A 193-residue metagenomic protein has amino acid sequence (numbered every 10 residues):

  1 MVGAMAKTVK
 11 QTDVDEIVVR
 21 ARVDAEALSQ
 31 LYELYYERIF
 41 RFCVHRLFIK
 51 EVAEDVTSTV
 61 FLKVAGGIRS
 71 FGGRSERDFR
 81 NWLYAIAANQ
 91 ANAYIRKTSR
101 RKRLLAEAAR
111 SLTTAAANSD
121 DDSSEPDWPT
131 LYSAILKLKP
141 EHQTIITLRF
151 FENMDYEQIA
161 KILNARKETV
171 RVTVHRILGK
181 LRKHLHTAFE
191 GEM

Functional and structural regions predicted by a protein language model:
M1-R38, S133-L136, K183, M193: N-terminal module of bacterial RNA polymerase sigma factors
V2-K10, R103, R110-T113, T130 (+2 more regions): C-terminal edge and immediately downstream basic/flexible tail or linker adjoining helix-turn-helix-like DNA-binding
T12, R22, S99, A116-L148 (+1 more regions): Amphipathic alpha-helical segment used for protein-protein interaction
R22, F48, T59-E76, K97-T98: Sigma70-family region 2
Y32-E51, G67, I135, H184-T187: Amphipathic, Lys/Arg- and hydrophobic-enriched alpha-helical face
R41, D55-L62, R77-N89: Structural recognition of an alpha-helix C-terminal capping motif at a helix-to-coil junction
R69-S70, A85-A106: Arg/Lys-rich amphipathic alpha helix in sigma70-family domain 2
A88, A134, H142, F151 (+2 more regions): DNA-recognition helix of helix-turn-helix
